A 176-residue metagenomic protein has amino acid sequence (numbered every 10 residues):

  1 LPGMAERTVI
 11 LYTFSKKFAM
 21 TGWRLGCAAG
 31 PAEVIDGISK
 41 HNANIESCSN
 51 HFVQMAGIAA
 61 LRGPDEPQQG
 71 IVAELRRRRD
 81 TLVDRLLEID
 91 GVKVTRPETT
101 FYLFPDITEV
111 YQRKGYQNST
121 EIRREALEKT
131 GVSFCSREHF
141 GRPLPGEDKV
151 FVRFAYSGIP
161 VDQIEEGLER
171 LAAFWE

Functional and structural regions predicted by a protein language model:
L1-E176: PLP-dependent class I/II
